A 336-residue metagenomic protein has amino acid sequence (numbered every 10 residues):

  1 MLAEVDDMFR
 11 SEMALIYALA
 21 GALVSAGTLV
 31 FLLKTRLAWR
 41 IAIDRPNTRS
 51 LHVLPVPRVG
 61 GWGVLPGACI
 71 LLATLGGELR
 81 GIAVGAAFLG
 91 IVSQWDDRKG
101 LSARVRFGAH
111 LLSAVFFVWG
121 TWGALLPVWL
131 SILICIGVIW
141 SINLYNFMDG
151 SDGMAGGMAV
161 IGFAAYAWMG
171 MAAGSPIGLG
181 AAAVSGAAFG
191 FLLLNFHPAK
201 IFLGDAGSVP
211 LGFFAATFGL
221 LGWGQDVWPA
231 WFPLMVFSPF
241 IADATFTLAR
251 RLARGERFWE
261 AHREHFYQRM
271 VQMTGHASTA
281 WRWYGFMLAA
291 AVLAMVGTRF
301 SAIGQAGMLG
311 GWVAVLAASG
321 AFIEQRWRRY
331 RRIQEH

Functional and structural regions predicted by a protein language model:
M1-D7, G224-H336: C-terminal membrane-associated helical module and adjoining short loops/tails
L2-T245: "…together with the soluble PPM/PP2C metallo-phosphatase catalytic core" -> "…together with the soluble PPM/PP2C
